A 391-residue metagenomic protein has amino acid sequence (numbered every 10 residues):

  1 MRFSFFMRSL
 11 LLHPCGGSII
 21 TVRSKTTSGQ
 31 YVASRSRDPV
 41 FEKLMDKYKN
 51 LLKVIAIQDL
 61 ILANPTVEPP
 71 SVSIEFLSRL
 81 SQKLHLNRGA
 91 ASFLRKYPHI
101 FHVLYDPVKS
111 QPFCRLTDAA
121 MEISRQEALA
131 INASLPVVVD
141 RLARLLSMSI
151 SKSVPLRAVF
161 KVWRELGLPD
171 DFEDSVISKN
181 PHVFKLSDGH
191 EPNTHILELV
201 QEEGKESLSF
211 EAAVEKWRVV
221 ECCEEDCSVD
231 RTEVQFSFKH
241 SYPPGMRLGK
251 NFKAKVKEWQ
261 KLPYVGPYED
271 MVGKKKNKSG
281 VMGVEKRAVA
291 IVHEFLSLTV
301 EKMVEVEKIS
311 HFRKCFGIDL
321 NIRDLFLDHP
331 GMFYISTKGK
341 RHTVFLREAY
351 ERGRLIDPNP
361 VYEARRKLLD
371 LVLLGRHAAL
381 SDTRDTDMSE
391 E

Functional and structural regions predicted by a protein language model:
M1-I55, D59-L60: N-terminal mitochondrial targeting presequence
K49-E68, S124, A130-S151, G273-M303: Positively charged, polyanion-binding regions of nucleic-acid-associated proteins
I57-S110: General structural concept
T66-S81, C114, I150-W163, E301-R313 (+1 more regions): Short acidic, hydrophobic short linear motifs in intrinsically disordered regions
G89-R144: Eukaryotic helix-linker segments that join adjacent hydrophobic helices
P98-D106, P181-G189, G331-K338: A short, conserved structural fragment
R125-K274, K278: Long all-alpha helical scaffold domains
V256-K286, V292-E391: C-terminal structured domains
